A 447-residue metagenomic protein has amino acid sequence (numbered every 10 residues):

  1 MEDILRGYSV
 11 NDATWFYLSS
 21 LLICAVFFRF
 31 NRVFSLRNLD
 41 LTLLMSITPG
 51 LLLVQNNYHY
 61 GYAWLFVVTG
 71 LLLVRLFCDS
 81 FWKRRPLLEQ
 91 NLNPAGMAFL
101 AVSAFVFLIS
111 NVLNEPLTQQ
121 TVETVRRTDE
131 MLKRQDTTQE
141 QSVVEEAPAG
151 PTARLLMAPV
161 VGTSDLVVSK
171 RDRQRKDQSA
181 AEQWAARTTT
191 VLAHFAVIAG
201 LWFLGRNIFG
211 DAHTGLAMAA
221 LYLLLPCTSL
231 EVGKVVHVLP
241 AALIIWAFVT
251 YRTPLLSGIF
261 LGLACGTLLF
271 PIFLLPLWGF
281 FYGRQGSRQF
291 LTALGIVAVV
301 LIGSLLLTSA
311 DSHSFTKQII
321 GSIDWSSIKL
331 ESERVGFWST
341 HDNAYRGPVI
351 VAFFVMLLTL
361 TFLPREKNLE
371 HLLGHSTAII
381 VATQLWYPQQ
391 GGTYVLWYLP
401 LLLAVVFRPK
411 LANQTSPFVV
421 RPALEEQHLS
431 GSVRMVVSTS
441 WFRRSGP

Functional and structural regions predicted by a protein language model:
M1-F248, Y282-V395, L399, V405-K410: Primarily membrane-embedded glycan-assembly and transfer machineries that use lipid-linked glycans
E2-D3, S257, F270, G391 (+1 more regions): Alpha-helix initiation and capping sites
L51, I244-F248, L255-F280, I380-Q384: Membrane-interface alpha helices of multi-pass inner-membrane proteins
S80-L87, Y251-F260, F281-L291, V406-P447: Membrane-interface junctions at the ends of membrane-embedded or membrane-associated helices
A196-V197, G262-C265, S438: A general, composition-driven signal for non-globular sequence regions
